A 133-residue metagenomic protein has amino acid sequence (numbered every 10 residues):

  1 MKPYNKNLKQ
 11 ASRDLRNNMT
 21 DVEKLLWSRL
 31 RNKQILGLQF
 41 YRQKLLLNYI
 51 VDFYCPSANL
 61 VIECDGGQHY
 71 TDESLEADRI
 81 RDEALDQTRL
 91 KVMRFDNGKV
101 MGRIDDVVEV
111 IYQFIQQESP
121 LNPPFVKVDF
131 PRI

Functional and structural regions predicted by a protein language model:
M1-L38, E118-F125, D129-I133: Solvent-exposed, charged helical/coil patches that constitute nucleic-acid or partner-interaction surfaces
L15, M19, L47-Q116: Basic, amphipathic alpha-helical patches used to engage nucleic acids or provide basic targeting signals, exemplified
E23, Q43, E63: Acidic-residue sensor for enzyme active/binding pockets
L36-L38, R42, L47-V51: Short beta-strand or tight-loop elements that sit immediately N-terminal to catalytic metal-binding acidic residues
F40-Y41, F53, F95, F114 (+2 more regions): Phenylalanine-focused residue identity feature
